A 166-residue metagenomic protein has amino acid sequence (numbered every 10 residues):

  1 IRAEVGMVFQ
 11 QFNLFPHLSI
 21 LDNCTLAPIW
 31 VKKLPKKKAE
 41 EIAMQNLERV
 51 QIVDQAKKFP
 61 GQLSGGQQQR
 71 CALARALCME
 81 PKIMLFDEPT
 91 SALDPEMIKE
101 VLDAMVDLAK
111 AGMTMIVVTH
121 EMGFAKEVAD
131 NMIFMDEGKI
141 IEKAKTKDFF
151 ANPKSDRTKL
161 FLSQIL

Functional and structural regions predicted by a protein language model:
I1-T146: ABC family nucleotide-binding domain
K143, K147-L166: C-terminal boundary and immediately downstream tail of ABC-type ATPase nucleotide-binding domains
